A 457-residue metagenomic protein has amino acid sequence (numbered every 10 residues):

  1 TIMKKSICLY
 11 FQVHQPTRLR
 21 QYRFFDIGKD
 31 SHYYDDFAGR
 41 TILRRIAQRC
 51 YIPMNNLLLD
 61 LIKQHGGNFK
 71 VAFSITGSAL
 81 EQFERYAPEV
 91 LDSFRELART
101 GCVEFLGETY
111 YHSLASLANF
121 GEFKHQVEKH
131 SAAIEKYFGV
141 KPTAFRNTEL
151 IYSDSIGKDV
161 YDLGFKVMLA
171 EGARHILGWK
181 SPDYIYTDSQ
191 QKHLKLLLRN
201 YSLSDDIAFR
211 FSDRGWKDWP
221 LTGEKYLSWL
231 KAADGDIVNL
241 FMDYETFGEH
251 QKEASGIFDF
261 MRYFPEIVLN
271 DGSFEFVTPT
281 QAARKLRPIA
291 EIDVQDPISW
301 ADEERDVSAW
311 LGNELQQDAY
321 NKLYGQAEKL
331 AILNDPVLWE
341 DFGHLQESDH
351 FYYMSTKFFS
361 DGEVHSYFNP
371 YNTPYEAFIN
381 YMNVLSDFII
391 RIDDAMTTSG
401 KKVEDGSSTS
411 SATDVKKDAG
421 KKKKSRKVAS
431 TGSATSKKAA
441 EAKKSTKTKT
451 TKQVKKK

Functional and structural regions predicted by a protein language model:
K4-F11, T17-N119, T143-R146, K166-E171 (+1 more regions): Short, well-structured secondary-structure segments
K4-I52, K63, Y184-L194, L198 (+2 more regions): Active-site and substrate-binding clefts of carbohydrate-active enzymes
V90-G107, V140, Y161-S181, Y186-L198: Acidic, His- and aromatic-enriched active-site or binding-groove loops in soluble protein domains that engage sugars
G101-L114, V140-T148, L196-S204, I237-D243: Core alpha/beta catalytic barrel or barrel-like domain that forms the active/cofactor pocket in diverse metabolic
S116-A118, I176-Y184, D206-A208: Short, charged, surface-exposed secondary-structure boundary motifs
E122-E149, S228-F241: CE4/NodB-like, metal-dependent polysaccharide N-deacetylase domain that modifies extracellular/periplasmic N-acetylated
I156-V160: Hydrophobic, small-residue-rich alpha-helical packing segments that form membrane-like cores
S407-K457: Intrinsically disordered, polybasic Lys/Arg-rich low-complexity tracts
